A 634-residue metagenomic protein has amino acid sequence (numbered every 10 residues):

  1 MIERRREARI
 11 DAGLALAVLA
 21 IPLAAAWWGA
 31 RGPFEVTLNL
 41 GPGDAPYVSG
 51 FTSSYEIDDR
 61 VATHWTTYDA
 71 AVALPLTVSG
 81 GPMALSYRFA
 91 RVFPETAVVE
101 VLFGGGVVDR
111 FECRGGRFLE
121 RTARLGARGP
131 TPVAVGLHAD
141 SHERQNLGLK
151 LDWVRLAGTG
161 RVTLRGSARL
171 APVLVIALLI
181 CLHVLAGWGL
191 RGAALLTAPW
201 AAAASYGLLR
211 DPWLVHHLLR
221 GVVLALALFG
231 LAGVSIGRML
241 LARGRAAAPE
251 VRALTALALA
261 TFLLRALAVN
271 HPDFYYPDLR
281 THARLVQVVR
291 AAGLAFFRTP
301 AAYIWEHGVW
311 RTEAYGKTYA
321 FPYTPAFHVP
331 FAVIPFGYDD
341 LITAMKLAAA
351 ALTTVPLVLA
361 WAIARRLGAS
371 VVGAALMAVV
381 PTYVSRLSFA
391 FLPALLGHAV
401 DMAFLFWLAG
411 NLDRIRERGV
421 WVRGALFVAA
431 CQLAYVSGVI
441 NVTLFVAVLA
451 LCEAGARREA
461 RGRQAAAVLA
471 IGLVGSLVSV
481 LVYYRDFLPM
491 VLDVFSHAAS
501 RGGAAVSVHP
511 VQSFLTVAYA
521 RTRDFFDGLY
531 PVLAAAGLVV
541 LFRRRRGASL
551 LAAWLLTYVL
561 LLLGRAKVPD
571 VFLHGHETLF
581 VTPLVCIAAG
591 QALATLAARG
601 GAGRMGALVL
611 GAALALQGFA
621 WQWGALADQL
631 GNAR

Functional and structural regions predicted by a protein language model:
E3-A20, A253-T255, A467-S476, A594-D628: Signature aromatic-anchored transmembrane alpha helix within multi-pass, membrane-resident enzymes that catalyze glycan
V175-W188, G237-L240, L449-R457, L473-V474 (+2 more regions): Hydrophobic, aromatic-rich transmembrane alpha-helices and their immediate juxtamembrane boundary segments
G192-G207, R252-A260, F445, V468-L473 (+2 more regions): Transmembrane alpha-helix segments characteristic of polytopic inner-membrane glycan-assembly/cell-envelope
L218-L228, A283, Q287, A350 (+3 more regions): Hydrophobic/aromatic-rich transmembrane helices and adjacent perimembrane loops
T261-L367, V372-M402, D570, G575-T578: Active-site lumenal/periplasmic loops and adjacent helix-entry segments of GT-C-fold, multi-pass membrane
V269, Y275-D278, G293, L392 (+3 more regions): Transmembrane catalytic cores of multi-pass membrane glycosyltransferases and polysaccharide-assembly enzymes
R366, R414-R418, A456-L469, A535-L556 (+2 more regions): Membrane-interface helix-loop-helix junctions at transmembrane boundaries of multi-pass membrane enzymes, predominantly
W407-A430, A602-L608: Short hydrophobic alpha-helices at membrane interfaces in multi-pass membrane enzymes
